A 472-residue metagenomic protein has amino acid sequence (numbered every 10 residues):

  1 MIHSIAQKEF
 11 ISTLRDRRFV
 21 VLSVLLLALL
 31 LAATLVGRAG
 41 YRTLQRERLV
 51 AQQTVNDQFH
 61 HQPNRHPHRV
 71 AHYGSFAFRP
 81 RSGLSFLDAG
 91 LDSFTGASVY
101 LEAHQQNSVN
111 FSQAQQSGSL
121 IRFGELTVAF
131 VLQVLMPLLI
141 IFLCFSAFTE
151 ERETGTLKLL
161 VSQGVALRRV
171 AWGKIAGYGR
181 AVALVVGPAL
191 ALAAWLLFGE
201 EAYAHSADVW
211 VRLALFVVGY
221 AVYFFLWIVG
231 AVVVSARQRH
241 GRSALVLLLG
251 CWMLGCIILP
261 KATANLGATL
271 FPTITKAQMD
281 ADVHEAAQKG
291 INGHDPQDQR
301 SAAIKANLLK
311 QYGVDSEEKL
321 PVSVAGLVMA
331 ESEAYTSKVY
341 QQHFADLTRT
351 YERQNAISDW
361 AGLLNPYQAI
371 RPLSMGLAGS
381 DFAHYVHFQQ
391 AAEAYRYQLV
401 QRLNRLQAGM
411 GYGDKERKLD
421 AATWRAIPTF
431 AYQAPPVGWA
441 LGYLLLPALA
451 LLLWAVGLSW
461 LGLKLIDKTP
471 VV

Functional and structural regions predicted by a protein language model:
M1-F123, R242-V472: Transmembrane alpha-helical segments and their membrane-interface loop/helix boundaries that make up the transmembrane
S4-A6, F10, L14-R15, F142-A183 (+2 more regions): Helix-loop-helix units of permease transmembrane domains in multi-pass membrane transporters, especially ABC
G83-A89, G124-E150, T154: Long, hydrophobic alpha-helical segments
L126-V134, F142-S146, A181, F216-Y223 (+1 more regions): Alpha-helical transmembrane segments of multi-pass integral membrane proteins
T127, L135-M136, L167-L196, A448: Selective transmembrane-helix segments that form parts of the transport pathway or gating/packing helices in multipass
I140-C144, L226, G230, G462: Hydrophobic/aromatic residues in alpha-helical transmembrane segments
L192-V217: Membrane-interfacial helix-loop-helix connectors in multipass membrane proteins
L215-R237, L458-S459: Hydrophobic alpha-helical transmembrane segments of polytopic membrane proteins
